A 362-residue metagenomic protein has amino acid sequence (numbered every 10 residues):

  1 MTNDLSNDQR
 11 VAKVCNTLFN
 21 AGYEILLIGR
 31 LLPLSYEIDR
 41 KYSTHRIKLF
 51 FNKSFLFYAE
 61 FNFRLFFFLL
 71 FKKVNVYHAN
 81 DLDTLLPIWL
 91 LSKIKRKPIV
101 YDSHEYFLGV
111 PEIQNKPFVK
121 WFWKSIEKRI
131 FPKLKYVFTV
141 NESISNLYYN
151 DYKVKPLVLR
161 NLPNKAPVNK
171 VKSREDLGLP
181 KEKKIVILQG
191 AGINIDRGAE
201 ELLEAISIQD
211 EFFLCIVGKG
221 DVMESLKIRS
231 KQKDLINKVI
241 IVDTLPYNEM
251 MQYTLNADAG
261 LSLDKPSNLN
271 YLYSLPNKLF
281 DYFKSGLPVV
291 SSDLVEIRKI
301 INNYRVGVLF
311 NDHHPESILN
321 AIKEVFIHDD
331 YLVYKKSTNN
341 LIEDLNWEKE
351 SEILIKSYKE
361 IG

Functional and structural regions predicted by a protein language model:
D8, I193-R197, P246-Y253, G260-F280 (+1 more regions): Nucleotide-sugar-dependent
L26-G29, H45, K124-K170, I185: Donor nucleotide-sugar binding/catalytic pocket of nucleotide-sugar-dependent glycosyltransferases
Y36, F118-W121, V168-P180, K335: A short helix/loop element that forms part of the nucleotide-sugar donor recognition site in Leloir-type
L56-E60, P98, F107-R129, I195: Nucleotide-sugar donor phosphate/pyrophosphate-binding loop at the beta->alpha transition of glycosyltransferases
F63-F71, L86, L90-I94, Y101 (+2 more regions): Membrane-proximal helix-turn-helix segments that form the acceptor-binding/catalytic region of lipid-linked
V217, E224-Q252, A259: Nucleotide-activated donor-binding/catalytic signature segment of Leloir-type glycosyltransferases, i.e., the conserved
N303-Y304, V308-P315, E324-D329: Conserved acidic donor-binding segment of nucleotide-sugar-dependent glycosyltransferases
D330-K359: A charged, aromatic-enriched C-terminal amphipathic alpha-helix characteristic of glycosyltransferases across folds
